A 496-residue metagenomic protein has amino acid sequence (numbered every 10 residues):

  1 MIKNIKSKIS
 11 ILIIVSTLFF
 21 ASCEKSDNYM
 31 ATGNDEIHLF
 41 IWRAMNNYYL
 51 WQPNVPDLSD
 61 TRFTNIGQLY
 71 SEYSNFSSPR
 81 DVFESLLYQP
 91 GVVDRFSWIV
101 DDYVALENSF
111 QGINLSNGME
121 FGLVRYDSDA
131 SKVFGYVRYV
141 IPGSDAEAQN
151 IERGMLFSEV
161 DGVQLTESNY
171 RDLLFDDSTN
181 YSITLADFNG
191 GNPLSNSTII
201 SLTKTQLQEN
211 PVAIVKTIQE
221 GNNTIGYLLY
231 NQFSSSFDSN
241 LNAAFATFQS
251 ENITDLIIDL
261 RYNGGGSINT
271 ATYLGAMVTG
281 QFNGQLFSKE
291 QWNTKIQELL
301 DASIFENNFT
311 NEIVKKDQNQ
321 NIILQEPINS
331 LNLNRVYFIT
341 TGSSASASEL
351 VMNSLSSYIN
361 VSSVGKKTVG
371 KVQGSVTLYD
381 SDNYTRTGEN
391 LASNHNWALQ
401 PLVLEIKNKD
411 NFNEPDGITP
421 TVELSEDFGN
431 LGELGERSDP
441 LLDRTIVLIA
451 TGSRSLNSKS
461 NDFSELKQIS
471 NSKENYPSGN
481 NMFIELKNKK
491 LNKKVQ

Functional and structural regions predicted by a protein language model:
I2-I11: Bacterial N-terminal signal peptides that target proteins for export
L12, T254-I258: A structural preference for short, pocket-lining loop segments at secondary-structure junctions
F19-S22: C-terminal motif of bacterial Sec signal peptides marking the signal peptidase cleavage site
E24-D255, T270, M277-G280, S464-Q496: Flexible, low-complexity junctional segments that flank or bridge functional domains
Q206, Y262-G264: Active-site-proximal loop/turn and secondary-structure-junction residues that shape catalytic pockets, frequently
Y227-L228, Q232-D255, G264-Q496: C-terminal "post-core" interaction segments
